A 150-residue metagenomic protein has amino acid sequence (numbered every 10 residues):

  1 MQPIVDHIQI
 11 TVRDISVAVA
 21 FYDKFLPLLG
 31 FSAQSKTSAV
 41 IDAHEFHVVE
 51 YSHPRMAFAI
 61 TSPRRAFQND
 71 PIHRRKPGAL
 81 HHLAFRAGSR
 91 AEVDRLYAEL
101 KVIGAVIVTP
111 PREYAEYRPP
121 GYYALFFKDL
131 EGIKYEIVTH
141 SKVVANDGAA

Functional and structural regions predicted by a protein language model:
M1-V19, L83, S141-A150: N-terminal beta-strand motif that seeds the catalytic metal site of vicinal oxygen chelate
Q2-I4, K76-L80, P119: Short glycine-enriched loop/turn motifs at secondary-structure junctions
Q9-F58: Core segments of cupin and vicinal oxygen chelate
V12-V17, L83-L130: Vicinal oxygen chelate
V40-D42, A115-E116, D147: Positions that flank functional sites
H44-G88, R95: Long, continuous compositionally biased terminal/linker segments
F127-A145: Short, contiguous alpha-helical
